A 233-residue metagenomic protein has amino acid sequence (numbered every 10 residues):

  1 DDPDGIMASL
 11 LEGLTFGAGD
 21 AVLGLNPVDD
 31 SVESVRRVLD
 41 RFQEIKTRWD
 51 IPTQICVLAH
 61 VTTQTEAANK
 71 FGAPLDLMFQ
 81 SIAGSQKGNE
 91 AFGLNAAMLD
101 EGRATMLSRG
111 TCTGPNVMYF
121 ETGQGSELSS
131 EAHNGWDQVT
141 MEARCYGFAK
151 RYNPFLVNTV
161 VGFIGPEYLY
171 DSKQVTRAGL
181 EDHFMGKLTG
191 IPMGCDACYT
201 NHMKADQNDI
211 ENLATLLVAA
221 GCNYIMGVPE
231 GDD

Functional and structural regions predicted by a protein language model:
D1-S9, L14-T15, D20-D233: Anaerobic metallocofactor- and corrinoid-dependent redox/one-carbon enzyme cores, especially those from methanogenesis
